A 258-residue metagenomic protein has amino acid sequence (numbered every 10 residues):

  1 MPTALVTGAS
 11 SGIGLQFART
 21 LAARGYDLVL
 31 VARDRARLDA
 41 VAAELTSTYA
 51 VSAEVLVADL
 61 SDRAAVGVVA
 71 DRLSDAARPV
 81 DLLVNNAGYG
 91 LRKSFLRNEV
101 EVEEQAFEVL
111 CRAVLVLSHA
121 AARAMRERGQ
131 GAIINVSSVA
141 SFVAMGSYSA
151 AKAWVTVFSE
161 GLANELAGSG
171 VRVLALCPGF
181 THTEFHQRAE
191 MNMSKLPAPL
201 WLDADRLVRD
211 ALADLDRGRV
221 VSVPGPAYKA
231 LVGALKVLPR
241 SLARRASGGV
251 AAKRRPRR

Functional and structural regions predicted by a protein language model:
S10-G12: Conserved glycine-rich cofactor-binding loop
R24-A40: Conserved glycine-rich Rossmann-like NAD(P)H-binding loop of the short-chain dehydrogenase/reductase
R35-A36, V57-V68, V100: The beta1-alpha1 cofactor-binding region of Rossmann-like NAD(H)/NADP(H)-dependent oxidoreductases
S94-L96, V102-F107: Substrate-binding pocket helix/loop in short-chain dehydrogenase/reductase
S118, A151-W154: Active-site helix of classical SDR
S138: Residue(s) in the substrate-gating loop at a strand-loop-helix junction that position the organic substrate next
A163-A230, V237, S241: SDR active-site lid
